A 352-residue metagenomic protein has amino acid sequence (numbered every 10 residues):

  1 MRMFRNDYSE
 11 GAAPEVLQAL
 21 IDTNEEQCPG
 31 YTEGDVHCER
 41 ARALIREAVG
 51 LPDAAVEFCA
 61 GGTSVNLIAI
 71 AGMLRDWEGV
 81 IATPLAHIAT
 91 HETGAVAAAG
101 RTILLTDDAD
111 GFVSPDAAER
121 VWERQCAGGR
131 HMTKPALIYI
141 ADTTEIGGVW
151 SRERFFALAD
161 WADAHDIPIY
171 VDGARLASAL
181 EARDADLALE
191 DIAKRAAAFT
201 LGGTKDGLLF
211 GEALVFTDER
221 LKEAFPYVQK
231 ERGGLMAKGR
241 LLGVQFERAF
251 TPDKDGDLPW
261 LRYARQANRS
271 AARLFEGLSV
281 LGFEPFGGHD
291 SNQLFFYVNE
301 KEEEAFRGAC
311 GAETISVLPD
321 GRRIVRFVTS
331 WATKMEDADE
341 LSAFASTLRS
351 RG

Functional and structural regions predicted by a protein language model:
A13-G62, T83-A89, A95: Conserved N-terminal alpha-helix of the aminotransferase class I/II PLP-enzyme fold
G72-T90, E119: Conserved PLP-anchoring active-site segment centered on the Schiff-base-forming lysine
R75-W77, A272-S350: Conserved C-terminal alpha-helix-loop-beta "cap" of PLP-dependent enzymes that closes/shapes the active-site mouth
G100-E145, V149-A157: PLP-dependent aminotransferase-class I/II
I103-L104, I169-V171, P285: Hydrophobic beta-strand scaffold residues
K134-A136, D142-T144, V149, A188-Q293: Active-site C-terminal subdomain of aminotransferase-like
W150-A182: Catalytic PLP-binding core of fold-type I/II PLP enzymes
